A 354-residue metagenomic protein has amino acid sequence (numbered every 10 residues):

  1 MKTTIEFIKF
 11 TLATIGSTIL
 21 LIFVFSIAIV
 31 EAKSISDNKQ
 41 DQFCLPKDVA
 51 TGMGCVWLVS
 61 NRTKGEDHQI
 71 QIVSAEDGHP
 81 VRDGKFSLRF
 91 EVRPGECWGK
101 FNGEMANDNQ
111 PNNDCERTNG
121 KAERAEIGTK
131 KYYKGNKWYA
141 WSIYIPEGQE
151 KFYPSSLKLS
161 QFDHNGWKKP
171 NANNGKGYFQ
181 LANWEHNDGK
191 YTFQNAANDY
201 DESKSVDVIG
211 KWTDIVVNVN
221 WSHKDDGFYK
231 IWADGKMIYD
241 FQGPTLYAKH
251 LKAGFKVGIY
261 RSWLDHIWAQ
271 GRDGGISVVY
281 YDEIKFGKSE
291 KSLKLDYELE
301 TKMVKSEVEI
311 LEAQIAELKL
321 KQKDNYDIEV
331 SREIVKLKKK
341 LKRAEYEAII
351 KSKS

Functional and structural regions predicted by a protein language model:
M1-F10: N-terminal secretory signal peptides that target proteins for export/translocation
T18-I19, V30: Cleavable N-terminal signal peptides
S26-A32: Sec-dependent signal peptide cleavage junction
A32-E298: Low-complexity, Ser/Thr/Pro/Gly-rich disordered linker/stalk regions
Y297-E312: Short, charge/polar-rich alpha-helical segments
K319-V330: Charged, low-complexity interaction regions
I328-K339: Short, charged, amphipathic alpha-helical segments
L337-K353: Amphipathic alpha-helical coiled-coil segments
